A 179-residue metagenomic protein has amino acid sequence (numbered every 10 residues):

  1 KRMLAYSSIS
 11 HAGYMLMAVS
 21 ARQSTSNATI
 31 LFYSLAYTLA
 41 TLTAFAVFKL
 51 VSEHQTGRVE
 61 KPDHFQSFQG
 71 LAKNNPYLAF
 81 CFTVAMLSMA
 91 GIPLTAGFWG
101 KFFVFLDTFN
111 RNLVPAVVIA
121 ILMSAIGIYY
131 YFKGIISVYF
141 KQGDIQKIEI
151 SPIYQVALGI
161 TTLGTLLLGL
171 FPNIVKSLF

Functional and structural regions predicted by a protein language model:
K1-F179: Alpha-helical transmembrane segments of multi-pass membrane proteins predominantly involved in bioenergetics
